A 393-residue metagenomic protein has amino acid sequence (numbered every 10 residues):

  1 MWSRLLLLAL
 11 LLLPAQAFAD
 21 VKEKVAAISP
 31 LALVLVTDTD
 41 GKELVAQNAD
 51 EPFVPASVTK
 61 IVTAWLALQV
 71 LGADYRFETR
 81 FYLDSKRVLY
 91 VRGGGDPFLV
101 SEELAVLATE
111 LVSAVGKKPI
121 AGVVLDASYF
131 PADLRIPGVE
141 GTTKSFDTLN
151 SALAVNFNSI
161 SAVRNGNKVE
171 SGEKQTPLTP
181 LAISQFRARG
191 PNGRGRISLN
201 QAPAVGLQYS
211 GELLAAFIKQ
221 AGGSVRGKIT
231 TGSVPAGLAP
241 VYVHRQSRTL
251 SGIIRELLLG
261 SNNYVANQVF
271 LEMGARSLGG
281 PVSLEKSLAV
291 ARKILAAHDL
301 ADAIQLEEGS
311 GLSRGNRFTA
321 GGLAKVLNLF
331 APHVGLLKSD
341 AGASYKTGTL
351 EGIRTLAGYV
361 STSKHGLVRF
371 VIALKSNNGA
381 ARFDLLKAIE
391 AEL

Functional and structural regions predicted by a protein language model:
L5-P14: Bacterial N-terminal signal peptides
L13-P55, L71-F77, E110-K117, A388-E392: Beta-lactamase-like hydrolase cores
V21-E23, Q69-A301, E392: Conserved serine DD-peptidase/penicillin-binding transpeptidase domain and beta-lactam-recognizing active-site
L31-V34, E78, I254, A266 (+1 more regions): Short glycine-rich loop/turn motifs
N48-F53, N200-Q201, S310-S313: A short glycine/serine-rich beta->alpha loop
V54-A67: Active/ligand-binding-proximal structured segments within catalytic/core domains that scaffold catalytic residues
V290, D302-L393: C-terminal soluble interaction/assembly domains
